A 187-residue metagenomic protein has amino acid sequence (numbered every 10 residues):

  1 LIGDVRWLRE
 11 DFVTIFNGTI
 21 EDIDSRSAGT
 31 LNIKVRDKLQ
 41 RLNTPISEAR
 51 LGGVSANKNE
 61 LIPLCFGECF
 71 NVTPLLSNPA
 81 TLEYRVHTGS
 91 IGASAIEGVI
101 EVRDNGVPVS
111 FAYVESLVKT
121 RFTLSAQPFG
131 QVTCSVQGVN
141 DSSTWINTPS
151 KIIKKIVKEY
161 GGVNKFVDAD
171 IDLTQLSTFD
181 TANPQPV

Functional and structural regions predicted by a protein language model:
L1-V187: Interface-prone segments of viral and bacterial extracellular assemblies
